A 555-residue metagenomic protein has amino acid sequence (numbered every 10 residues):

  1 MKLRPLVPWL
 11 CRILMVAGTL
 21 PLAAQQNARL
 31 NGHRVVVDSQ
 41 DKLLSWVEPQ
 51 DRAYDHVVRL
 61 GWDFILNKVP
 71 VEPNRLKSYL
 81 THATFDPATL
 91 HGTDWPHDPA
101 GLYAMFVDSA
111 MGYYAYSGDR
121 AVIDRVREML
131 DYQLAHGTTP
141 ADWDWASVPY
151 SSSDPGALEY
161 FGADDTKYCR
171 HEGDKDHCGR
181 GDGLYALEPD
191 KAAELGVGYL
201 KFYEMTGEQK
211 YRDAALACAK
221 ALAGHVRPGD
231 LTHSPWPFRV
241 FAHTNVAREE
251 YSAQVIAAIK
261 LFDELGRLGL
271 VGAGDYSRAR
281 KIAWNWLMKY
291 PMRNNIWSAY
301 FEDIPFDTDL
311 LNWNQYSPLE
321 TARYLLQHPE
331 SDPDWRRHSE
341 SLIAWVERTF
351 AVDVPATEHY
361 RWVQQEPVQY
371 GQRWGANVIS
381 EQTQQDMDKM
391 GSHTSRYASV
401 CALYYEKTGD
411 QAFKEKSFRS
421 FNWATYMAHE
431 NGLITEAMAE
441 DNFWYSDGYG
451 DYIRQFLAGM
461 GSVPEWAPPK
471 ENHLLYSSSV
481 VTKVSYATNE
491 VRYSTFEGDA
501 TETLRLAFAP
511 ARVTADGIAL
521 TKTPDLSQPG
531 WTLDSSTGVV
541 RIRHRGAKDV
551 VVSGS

Functional and structural regions predicted by a protein language model:
M1-I13: Bacterial N-terminal signal peptides that target proteins for export
L22-A24: Boundary at the C-terminal end of the N-terminal hydrophobic targeting segment
Q26-G101, R120-C178, L216, A221 (+6 more regions): Low-complexity, Ser/Thr/Pro/Gly-enriched N-terminal "stalk/linker" regions
N27-L30, V35, Q40-R59, Y113-R127 (+4 more regions): Structural helix-adjacent loops and short alpha-helical linkers that scaffold large soluble proteins
R34-K42, W46, D94-A115, R180 (+5 more regions): Well-ordered alpha-helical segments within folded domains of soluble proteins
G61, N67-V71, T206, K220-H225 (+4 more regions): Non-catalytic carbohydrate-binding regions of carbohydrate-active enzymes
P189, A193, L200-E204, E208-N294: Solenoidal tandem-repeat scaffolds enriched in leucines and small polar residues
S446-S555: Non-catalytic C-terminal accessory modules of carbohydrate-active enzymes
